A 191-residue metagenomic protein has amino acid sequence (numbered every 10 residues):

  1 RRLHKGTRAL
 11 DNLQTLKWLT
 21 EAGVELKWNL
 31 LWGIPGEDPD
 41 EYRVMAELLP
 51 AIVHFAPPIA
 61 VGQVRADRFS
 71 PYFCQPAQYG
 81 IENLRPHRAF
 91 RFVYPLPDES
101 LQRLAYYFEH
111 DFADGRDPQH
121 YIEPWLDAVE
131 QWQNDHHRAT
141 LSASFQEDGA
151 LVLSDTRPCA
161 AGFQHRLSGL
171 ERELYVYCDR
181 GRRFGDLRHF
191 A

Functional and structural regions predicted by a protein language model:
R1-F55: Conserved non-cysteine loop/helix-boundary elements of the Radical SAM core domain that shape
A22, P39-E173: C-terminal scaffold of the Radical SAM
L31-G33, T156, F190: Short strand-loop junctions, especially beta-strand C-caps/beta-turns that link beta-sheets to coils or alpha-helices
H165-A191: Long, charge-rich, low-complexity alpha-helical segments
